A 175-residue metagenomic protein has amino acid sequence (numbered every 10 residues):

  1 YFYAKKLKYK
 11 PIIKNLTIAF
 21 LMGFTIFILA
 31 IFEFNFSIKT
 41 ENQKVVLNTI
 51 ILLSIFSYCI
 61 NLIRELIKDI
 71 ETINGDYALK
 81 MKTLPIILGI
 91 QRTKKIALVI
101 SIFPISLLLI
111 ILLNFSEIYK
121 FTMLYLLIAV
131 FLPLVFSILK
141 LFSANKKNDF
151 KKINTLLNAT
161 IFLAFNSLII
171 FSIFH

Functional and structural regions predicted by a protein language model:
Y1-H175: Multi-pass alpha-helical membrane architecture of UbiA-family and related isoprenoid/lipid prenyltransferases
